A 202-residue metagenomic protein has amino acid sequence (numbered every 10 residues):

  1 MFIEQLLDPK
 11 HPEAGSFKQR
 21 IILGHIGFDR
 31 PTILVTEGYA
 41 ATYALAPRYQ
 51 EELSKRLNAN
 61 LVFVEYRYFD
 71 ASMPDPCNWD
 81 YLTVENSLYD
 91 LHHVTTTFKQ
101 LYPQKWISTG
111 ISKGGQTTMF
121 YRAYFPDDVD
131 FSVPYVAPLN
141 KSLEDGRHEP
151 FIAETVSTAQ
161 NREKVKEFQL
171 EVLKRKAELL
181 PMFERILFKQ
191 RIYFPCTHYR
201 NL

Functional and structural regions predicted by a protein language model:
M1-N60: Catalytic-loop region of hydrolases
T32-V35, L61-V64, I107-T109, F131-P134: Structural recognition of the beta-strand scaffold that forms the well-ordered cores of secreted hydrolase catalytic
A40, R67-D70, L139: Alpha/beta-hydrolase active-site loop signature
S54-S72: Conserved alpha/beta-hydrolase
D80-L101: Alpha/beta-hydrolase active-site loop
Y102-S112: Alpha/beta-hydrolase fold nucleophile elbow
G110-F120: Glycine-rich nucleophile elbow surrounding the catalytic serine of serine-hydrolase chemistry
F120-L202: Alpha/beta-hydrolase
